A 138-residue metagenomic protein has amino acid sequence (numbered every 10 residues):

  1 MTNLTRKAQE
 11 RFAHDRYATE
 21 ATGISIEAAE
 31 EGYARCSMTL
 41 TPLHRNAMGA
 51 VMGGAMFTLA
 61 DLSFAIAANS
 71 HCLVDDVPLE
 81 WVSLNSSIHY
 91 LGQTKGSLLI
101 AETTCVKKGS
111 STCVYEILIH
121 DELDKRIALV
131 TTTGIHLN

Functional and structural regions predicted by a protein language model:
M1-N138: Terminal targeting signals and extreme-terminal segments of soluble enzymes
